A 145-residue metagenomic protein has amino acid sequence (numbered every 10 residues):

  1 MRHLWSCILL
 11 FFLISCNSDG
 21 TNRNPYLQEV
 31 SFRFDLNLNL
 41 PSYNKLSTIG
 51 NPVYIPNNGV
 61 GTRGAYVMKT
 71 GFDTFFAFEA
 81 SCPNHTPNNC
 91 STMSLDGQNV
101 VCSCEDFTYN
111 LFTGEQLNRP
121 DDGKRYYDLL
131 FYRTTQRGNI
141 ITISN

Functional and structural regions predicted by a protein language model:
M1-L9: Sec-dependent signal peptide recognition, specifically the positively charged N-region followed immediately by
F12-S15: C-terminal motif of bacterial Sec signal peptides marking the signal peptidase cleavage site
D19-G97, T108-N110, E115, L130-N145: N-terminal pre-ligand scaffold of iron-sulfur
E105: The conserved beta1-alpha1 loop
D122-R125: Short Gly/Pro-enriched turn/cap motifs at secondary-structure boundaries
